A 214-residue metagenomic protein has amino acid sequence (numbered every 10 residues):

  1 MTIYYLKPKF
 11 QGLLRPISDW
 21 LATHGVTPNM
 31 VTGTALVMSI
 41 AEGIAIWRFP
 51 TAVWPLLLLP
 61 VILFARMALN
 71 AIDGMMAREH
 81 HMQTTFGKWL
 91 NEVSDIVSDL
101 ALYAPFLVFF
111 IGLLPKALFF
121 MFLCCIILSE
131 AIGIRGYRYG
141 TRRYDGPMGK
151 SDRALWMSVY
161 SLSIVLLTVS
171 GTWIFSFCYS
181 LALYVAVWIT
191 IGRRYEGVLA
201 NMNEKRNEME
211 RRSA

Functional and structural regions predicted by a protein language model:
M1-V61, A101-A214: Hydrophobic alpha-helical transmembrane segments
A52-K88: Glycine-rich active-site/cofactor-binding loop and its immediate structural neighborhood
M75-P115: Basic, amphipathic juxtamembrane/active-site segments that coordinate anionic phosphate or diphosphate groups
